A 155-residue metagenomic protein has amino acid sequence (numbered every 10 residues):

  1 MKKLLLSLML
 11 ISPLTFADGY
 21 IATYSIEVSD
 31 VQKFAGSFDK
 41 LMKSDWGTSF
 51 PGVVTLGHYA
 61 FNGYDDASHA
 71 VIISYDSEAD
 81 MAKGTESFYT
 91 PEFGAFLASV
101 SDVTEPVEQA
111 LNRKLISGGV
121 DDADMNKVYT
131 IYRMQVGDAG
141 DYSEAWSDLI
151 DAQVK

Functional and structural regions predicted by a protein language model:
M1-L4: Positively charged n-region of N-terminal signal peptides that target proteins for export
L8, F16-K155: Short S/T/G/P-rich N-terminal loop/turn motif that feeds into the first structured element of a domain
